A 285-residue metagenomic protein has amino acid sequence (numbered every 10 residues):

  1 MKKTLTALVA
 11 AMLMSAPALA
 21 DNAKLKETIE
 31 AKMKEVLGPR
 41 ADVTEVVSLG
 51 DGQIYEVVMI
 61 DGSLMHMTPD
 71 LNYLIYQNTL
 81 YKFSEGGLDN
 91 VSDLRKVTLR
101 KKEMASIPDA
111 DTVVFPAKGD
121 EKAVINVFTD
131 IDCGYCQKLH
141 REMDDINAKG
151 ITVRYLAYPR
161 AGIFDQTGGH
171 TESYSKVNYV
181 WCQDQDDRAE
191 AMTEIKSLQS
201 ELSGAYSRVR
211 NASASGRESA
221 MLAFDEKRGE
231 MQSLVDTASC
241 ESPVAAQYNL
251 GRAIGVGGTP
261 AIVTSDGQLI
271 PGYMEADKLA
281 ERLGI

Functional and structural regions predicted by a protein language model:
K3-L5, D21-L37, V43-S48, G52-Y76 (+1 more regions): C-terminal cap of thioredoxin/glutaredoxin-like
A7-S15: Bacterial N-terminal signal peptides
A16-A20: Sec/Tat signal peptide C-region and signal peptidase I cleavage site
N72-T79, D187-T193: Short, well-ordered strand-loop elements centered on a beta-strand within folded domains, enriched for acidic residues
Y73-L99: A short, surface-exposed interaction/processing loop segment used at functional sites
R95-S106, D145-N147: C-terminal low-complexity, charged extensions that often adopt amphipathic alpha-helices
A105-A123: A short beta-strand-turn-helix
E121-L234, R252-G257: Structural alpha/beta surface segment adjacent to cysteine/selenocysteine redox centers across thiol/disulfide enzymes
